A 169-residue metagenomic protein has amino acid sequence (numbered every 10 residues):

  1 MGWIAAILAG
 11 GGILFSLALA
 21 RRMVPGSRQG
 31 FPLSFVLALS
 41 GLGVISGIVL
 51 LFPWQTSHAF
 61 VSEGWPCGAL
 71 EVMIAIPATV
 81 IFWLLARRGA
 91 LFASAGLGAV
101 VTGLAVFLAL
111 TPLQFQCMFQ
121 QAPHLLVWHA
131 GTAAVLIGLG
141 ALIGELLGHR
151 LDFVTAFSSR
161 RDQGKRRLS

Functional and structural regions predicted by a protein language model:
M1, F31, S57-A69, A95-G96 (+1 more regions): Non-cytosolic membrane-interface motifs at loop->transmembrane helix junctions
M1-A59: Selected alpha-helical membrane-embedding segments in polytopic membrane proteins
G12-I13, G43-I45, I74, A78-T79 (+4 more regions): Alpha-helical transmembrane segments of multipass membrane proteins
V36-A38, L97-A105: Central hydrophobic cores of alpha-helical transmembrane segments in multi-pass integral membrane proteins
V44-G98: Membrane-proximal helix-loop-helix units in multi-pass membrane proteins
I45-W54, L108-Q121, E145: Hydrophobic alpha-helical transmembrane segments in multi-pass integral membrane proteins
I81-R88, L136-D152: Membrane-water interface at the C-terminal end of transmembrane alpha helices
L151-S169: Short, highly charged, low-complexity non-transmembrane loops/tails of multi-pass membrane proteins
